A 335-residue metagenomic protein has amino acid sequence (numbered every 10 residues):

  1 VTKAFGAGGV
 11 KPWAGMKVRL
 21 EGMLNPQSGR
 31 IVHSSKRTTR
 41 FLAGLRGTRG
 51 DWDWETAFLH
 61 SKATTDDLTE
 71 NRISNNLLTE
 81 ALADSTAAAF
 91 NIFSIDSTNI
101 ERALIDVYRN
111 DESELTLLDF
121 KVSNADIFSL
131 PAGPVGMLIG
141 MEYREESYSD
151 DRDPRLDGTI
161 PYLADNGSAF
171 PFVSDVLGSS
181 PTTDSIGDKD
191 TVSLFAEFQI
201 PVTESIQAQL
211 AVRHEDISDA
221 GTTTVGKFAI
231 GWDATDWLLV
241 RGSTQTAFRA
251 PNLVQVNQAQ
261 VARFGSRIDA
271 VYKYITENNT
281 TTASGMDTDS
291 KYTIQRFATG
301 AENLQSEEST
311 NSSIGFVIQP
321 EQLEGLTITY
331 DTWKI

Functional and structural regions predicted by a protein language model:
V1-T191, D219, Q245-S306, T329-I335: Surface-exposed, low-complexity loop segments enriched in small/polar and acidic residues
T38-R40, K189-F195, G221-A229, L239 (+1 more regions): Transmembrane beta-barrel architecture of outer membranes
A43-G47, F120-N124, L194-I200, F228-W232 (+2 more regions): Residues on the lipid-exposed face of transmembrane beta-strands in outer-membrane beta-barrel proteins
R49-G50, I127-A132, T203-S205, D233-W237 (+2 more regions): Outer-membrane beta-barrel channels and translocator barrels
W54-T56, V135-I139, A208-L210, G226 (+3 more regions): Transmembrane beta-strands of outer-membrane beta-barrel proteins
I200, L238, P251-V254: Outer-membrane beta-barrel translocator/pore domains, especially the C-terminal barrels of Gram-negative outer-membrane
A211-S218, K227-A229: Conserved short loop/turn motifs at secondary-structure junctions
E307-I335: Long hydrophobic segments that form regular secondary structure
